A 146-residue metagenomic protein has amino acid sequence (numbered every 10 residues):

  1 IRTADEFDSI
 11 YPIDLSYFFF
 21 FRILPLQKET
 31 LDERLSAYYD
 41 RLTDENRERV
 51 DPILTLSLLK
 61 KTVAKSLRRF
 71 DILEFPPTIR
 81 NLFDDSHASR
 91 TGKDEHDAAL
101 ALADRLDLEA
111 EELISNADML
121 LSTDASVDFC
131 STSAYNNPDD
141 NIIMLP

Functional and structural regions predicted by a protein language model:
I1-L56, R69-P146: Conserved short "hinge" loops at termini or chain/domain junctions
L56-K65: Extended, hydrophobic/aromatic-rich amphipathic alpha-helical segments that build helical scaffolds
